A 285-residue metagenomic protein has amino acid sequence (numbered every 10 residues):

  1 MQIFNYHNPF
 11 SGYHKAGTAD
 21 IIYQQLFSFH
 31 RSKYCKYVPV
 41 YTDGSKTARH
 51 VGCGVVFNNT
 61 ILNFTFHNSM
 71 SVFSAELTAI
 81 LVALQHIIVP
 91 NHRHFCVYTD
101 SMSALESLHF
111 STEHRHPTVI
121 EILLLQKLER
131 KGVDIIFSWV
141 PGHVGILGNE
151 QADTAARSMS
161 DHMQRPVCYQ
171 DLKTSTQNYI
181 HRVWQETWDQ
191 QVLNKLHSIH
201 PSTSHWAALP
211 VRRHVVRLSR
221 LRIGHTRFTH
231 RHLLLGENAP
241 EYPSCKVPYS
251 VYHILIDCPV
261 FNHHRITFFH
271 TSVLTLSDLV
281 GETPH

Functional and structural regions predicted by a protein language model:
M1-D257, H264-H285: RNase H-like, metal-dependent ribonuclease domains
